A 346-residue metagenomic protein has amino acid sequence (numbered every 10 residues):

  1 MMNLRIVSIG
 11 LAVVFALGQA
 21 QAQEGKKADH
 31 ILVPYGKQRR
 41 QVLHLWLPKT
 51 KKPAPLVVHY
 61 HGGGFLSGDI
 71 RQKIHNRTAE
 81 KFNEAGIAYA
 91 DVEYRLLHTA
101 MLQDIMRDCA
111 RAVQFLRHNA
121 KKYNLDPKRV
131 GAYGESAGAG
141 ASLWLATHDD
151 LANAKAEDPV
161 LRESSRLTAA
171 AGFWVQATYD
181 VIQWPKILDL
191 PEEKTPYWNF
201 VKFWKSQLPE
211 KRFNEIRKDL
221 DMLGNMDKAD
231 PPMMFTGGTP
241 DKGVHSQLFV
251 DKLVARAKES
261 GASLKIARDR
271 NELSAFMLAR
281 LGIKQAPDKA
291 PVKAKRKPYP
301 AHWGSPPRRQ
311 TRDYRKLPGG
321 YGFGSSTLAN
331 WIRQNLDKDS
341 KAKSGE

Functional and structural regions predicted by a protein language model:
Q23-K51: N-terminal cap/lid segment of alpha/beta-hydrolase-fold proteins
Q38, D149-L151, V181-N225: Mobile cap/lid helix-loop segments that gate and shape the active-site cleft of serine hydrolases
L43-P53, Y123, D221-D227: Short beta-strand-to-loop junctions in surface cap/lid or active-site-entrance loops
H44-W46, M233-E346: C-terminal catalytic histidine-bearing segment of alpha/beta-hydrolase fold enzymes
P53-G64: Short beta-strand element of the alpha/beta-hydrolase
G64-S67, Y89, F115: Serine-hydrolase catalytic-loop signature spanning alpha/beta hydrolases and amidase-signature enzymes
R71-A90: Short amphipathic alpha-helix adjacent to the substrate-entry channel of hydrolases
R111-I187: Primarily recognizes the serine-hydrolase "nucleophile elbow" in alpha/beta-hydrolase and SGNH/GDSL folds
